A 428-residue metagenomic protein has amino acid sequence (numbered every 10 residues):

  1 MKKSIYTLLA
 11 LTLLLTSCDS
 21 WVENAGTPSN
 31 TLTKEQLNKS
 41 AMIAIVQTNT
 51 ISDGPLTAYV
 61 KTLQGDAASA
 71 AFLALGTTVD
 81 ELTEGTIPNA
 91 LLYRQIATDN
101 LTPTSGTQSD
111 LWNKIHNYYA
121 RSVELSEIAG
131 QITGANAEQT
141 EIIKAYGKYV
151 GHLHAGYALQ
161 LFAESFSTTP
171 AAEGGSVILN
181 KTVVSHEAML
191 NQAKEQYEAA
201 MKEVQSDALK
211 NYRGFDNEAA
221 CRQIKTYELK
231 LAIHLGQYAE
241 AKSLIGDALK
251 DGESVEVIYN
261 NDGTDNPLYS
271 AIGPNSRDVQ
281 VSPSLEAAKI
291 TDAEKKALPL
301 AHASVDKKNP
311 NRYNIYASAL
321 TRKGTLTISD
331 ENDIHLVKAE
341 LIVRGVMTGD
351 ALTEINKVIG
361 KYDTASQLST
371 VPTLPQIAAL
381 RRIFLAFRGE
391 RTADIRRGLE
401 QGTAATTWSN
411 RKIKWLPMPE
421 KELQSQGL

Functional and structural regions predicted by a protein language model:
K2-L8: Sec-dependent signal peptide recognition, specifically the positively charged N-region followed immediately by
C18-A71, G402-L428: Membrane-proximal, proline-rich intrinsically disordered regions
C18-W21, Q192-K194, H302-K308, T325 (+1 more regions): Long, intrinsically disordered, low-complexity segments
G65-L91: TM-lumen/periplasm interface segments of multi-pass membrane proteins, especially the first transmembrane helix
G85-V337, R344-L352, V371-P372, G427-L428: Structured, solvent-exposed acidic/aromatic patches
A351-K361: Active/binding-pocket-proximal capping segment
